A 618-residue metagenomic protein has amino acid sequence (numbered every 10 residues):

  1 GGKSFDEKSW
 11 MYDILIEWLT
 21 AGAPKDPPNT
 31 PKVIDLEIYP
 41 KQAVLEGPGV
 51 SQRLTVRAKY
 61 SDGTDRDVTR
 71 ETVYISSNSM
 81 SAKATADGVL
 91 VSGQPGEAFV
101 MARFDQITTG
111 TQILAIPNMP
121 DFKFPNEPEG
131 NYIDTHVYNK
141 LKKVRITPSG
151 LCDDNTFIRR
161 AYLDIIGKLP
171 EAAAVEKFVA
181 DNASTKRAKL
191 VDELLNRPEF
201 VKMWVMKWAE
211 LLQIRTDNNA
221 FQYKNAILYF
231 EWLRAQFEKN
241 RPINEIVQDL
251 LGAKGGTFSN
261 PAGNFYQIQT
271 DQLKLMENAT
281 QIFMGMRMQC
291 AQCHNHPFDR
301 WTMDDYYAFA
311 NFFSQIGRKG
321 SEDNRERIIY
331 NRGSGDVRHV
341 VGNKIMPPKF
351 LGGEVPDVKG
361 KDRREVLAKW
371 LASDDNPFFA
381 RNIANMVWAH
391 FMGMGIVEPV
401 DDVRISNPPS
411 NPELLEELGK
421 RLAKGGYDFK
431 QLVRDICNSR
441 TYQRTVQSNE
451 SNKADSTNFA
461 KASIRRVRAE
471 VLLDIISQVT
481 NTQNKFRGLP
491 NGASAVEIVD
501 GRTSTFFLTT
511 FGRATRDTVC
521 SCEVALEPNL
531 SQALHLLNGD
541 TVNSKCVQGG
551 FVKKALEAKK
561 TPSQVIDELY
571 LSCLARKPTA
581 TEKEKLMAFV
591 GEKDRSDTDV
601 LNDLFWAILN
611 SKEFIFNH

Functional and structural regions predicted by a protein language model:
G2, T85-V89, C293: Short beta-alpha junctions and helix-cap segments that line functional grooves
S4-K25, L530-N538, V542-Q548: Catalytic cores of secreted or luminal carbohydrate-active enzymes
S9-N139, K143: Extracytoplasmic soluble-region selector
V50-L54, Q94-A98, D323-R325, N331-S334 (+1 more regions): A short, compositionally biased
S51, T69, D304, D362 (+2 more regions): Extracytoplasmic
P125-E199, W204-R487, C522-E523, N543-L601 (+2 more regions): Primarily short, surface-exposed interaction patches in extracytoplasmic proteins
T480-L489, S494-E497, G501, F507-R513 (+1 more regions): Long, His/Glu/Asp-enriched segments that create or flank divalent metal/ion-associated functional microenvironments
